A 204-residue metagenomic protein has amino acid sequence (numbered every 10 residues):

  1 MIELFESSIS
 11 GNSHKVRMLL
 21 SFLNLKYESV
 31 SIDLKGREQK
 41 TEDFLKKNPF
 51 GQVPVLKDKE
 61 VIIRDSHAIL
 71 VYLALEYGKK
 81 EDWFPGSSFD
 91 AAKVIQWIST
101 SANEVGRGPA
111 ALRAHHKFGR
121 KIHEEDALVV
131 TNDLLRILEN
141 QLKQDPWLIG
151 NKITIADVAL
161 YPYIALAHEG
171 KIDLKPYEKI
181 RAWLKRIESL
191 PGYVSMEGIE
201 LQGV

Functional and structural regions predicted by a protein language model:
M1-I9, H14-N132, E139: GST-like domain detector, emphasizing the conserved glutathione-binding G-site in the N-terminal thioredoxin-like
V30, S66, Y177, E197-G198: Residue-level detector of family-conserved "landmark" positions at structurally sensitive sites
L34-K35, R181, L201-Q202: Conserved beta-strand edge residues that scaffold enzyme active sites
D58, M196-E197: Hydrophobic, well-ordered secondary-structure segments that either form specific early membrane-associated helices used
L73, I98-P191, M196: GST-like fold's C-terminal all-alpha helical module
H123, L201-V204: Carbohydrate-binding/catalytic loop surfaces
